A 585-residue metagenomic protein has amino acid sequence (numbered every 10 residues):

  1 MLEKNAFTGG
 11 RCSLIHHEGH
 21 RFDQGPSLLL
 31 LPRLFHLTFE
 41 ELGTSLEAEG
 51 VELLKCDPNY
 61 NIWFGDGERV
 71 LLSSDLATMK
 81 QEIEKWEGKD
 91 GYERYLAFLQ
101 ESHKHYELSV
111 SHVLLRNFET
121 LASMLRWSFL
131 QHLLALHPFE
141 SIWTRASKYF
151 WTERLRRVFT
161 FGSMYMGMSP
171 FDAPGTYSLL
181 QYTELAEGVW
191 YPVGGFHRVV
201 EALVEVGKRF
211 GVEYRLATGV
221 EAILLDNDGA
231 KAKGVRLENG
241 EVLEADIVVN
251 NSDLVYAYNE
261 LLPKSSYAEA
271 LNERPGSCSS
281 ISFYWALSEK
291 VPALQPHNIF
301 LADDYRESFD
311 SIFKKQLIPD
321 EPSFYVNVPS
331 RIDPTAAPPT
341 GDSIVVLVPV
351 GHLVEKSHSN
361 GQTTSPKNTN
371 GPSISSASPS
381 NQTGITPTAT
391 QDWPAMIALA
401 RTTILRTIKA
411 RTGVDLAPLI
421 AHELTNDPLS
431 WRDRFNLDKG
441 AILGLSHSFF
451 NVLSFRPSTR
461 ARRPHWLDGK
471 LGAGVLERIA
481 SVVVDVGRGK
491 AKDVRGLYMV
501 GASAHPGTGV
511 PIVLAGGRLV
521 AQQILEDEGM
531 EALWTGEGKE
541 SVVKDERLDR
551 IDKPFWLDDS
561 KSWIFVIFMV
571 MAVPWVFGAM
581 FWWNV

Functional and structural regions predicted by a protein language model:
M1-L108: N-terminal glycine-rich phosphate/pyrophosphate-binding loop and immediately adjacent elements
G65-D172: Rossmann-like flavin
T152-M166, E321, Y325, K409-A410 (+1 more regions): A glycine-rich dinucleotide-binding beta-alpha-beta segment and adjacent secondary-structure elements that constitute
L179-N239: Helical element adjacent to the flavin cofactor pocket in flavoenzyme catalytic cores
Y191, E221-P338: Mid-domain catalytic core of redox enzymes that form a hydrophobic substrate pocket/lid adjacent to a catalytic redox
A222-L225, L525-F565: Active-site-proximal substrate-binding core of FAD-dependent oxidoreductases
A286-R432: C-terminal segments that line or cap access tunnels to active or ligand-binding sites in enzymes and enzyme-associated
L557-V585: Terminal signal-anchor or tail-anchor transmembrane helices that tether membrane-associated enzymes to cellular
